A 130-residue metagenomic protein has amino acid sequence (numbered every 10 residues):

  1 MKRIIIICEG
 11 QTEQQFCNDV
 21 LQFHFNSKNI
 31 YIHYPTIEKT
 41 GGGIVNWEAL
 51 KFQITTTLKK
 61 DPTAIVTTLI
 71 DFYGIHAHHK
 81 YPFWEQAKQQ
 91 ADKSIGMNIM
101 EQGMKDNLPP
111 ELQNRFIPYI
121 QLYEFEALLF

Functional and structural regions predicted by a protein language model:
M1-A64: Short, surface-exposed loop/strand segments
I5-C8, I65-A77: Acidic beta-strand-to-loop metal/phosphate-binding motif
I75-F130: Activity-critical C-terminal alpha-helical subdomain
